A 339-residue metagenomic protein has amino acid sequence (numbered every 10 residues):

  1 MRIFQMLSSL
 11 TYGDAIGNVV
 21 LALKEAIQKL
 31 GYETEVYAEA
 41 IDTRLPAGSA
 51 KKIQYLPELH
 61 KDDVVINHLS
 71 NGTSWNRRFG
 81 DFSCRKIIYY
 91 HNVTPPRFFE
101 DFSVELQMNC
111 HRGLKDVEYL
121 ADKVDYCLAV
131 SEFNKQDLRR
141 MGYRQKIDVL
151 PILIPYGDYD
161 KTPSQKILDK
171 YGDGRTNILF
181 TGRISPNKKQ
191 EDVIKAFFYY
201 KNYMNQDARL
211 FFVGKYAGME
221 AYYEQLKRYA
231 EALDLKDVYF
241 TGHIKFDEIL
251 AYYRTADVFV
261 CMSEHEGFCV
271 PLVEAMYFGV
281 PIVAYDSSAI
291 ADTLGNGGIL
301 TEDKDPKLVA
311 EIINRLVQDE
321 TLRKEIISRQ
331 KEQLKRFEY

Functional and structural regions predicted by a protein language model:
E39-D42, R209-E224: Glycosyltransferase donor-sugar binding loop
D122-T162: Donor nucleotide-sugar binding/catalytic pocket of nucleotide-sugar-dependent glycosyltransferases
L128, K170-K188, I194-F197, F211: Conserved donor-binding/catalytic core segment of Leloir-type glycosyltransferases
Y223-I244: Nucleotide-activated donor-binding/catalytic signature segment of Leloir-type glycosyltransferases, i.e., the conserved
A251-A256: Short alpha-helical donor nucleotide-sugar binding micro-motif in glycosyltransferases
E264: Aromatic "clamp/platform" in nucleotide-sugar-dependent glycosyltransferases that forms part of the donor/acceptor
L272, P281-A284: Short hydrophobic beta-strand element within catalytic cores of glycosyltransferases and related nucleotide-activated
I299-K307, R315-E320: Conserved acidic donor-binding segment of nucleotide-sugar-dependent glycosyltransferases
